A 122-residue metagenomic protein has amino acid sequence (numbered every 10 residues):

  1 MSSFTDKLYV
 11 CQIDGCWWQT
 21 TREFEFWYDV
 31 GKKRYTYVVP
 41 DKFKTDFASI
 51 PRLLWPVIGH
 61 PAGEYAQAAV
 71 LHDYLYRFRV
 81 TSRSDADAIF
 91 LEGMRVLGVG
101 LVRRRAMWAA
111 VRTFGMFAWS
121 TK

Functional and structural regions predicted by a protein language model:
M1-K122: Extended terminal accessory/targeting regions
